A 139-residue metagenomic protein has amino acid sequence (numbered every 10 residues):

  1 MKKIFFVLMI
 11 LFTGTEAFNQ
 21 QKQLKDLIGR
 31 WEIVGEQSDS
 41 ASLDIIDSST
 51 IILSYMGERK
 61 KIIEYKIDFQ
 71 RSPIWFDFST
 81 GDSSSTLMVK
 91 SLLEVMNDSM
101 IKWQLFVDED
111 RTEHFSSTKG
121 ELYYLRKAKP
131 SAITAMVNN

Functional and structural regions predicted by a protein language model:
I4-T13: Sec-dependent N-terminal signal peptides
F18-E32, M136-N139: N-terminal helix-cap/turn-to-beta initiation motif at the start of protein domains
Q21, D39-D44, K66-I67: Short linear motifs in intrinsically disordered
G29-M56: N-terminal targeting signals for Sec/Tat export/insertion, comprising classic cleavable signal peptides
V34-S38, Y55-R111: Contiguous, well-ordered beta-strand patches that form the walls/edges of small beta-barrel/beta-sandwich domains
I63-I67, V107-N139: Edge beta-strand at a domain terminus
